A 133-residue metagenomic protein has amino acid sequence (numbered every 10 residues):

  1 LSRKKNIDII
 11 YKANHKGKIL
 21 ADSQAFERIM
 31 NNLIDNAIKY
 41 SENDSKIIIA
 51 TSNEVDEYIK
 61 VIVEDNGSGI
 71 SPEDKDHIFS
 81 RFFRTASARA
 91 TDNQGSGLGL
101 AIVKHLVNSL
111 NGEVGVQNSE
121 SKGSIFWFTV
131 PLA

Functional and structural regions predicted by a protein language model:
R3, D8-G17, E54: Conserved catalytic submotifs in the C-terminal HATPase_c
F26-M30: A residue-level detector for a conserved hydrophobic packing site within the catalytic ATP-binding domain
A37-I38: Short helix-loop "hinge" at the ATP-lid/N-box region of the Bergerat-fold HATPase_c
D44-E57: Short beta-strand/loop element within the Bergerat-fold HATPase_c
D65: Acidic ATP/Mg2+-coordinating residue in the GHKL
G69-S80: Short helix N-cap motif at coil->helix boundaries in the Bergerat
